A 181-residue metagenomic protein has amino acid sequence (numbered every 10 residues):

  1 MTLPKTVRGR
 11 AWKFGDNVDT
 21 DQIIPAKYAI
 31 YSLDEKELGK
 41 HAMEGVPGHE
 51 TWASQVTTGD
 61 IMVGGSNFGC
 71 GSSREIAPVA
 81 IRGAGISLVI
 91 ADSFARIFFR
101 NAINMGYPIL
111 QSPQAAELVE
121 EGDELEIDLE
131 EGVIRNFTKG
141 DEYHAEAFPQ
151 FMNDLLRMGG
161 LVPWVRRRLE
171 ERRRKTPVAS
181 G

Functional and structural regions predicted by a protein language model:
M1-Y28, S32, K36, P163-V178: N-terminal, positively charged, Ser/Thr/Ala/Gly-biased leader segments that form transit/presequence-like amphipathic
T2, R8, M62-G64, M152-N153: Exposed boundary/loop context
R8-R10, R74, R82, R96 (+5 more regions): Arginine residue identity/basic-tract feature
K13, I24-E131, G140, Q150: Feature captures the catalytic cores and cofactor-binding loops of soluble hydro-lyases/lyases that act on carboxylate
V18, G69-I76, L156-R166: Conserved phosphate/anionic-ligand binding catalytic regions in large, soluble enzymes, centered on
E124-L125, E131, R135-G181: Long, charged alpha-helical interface segments
